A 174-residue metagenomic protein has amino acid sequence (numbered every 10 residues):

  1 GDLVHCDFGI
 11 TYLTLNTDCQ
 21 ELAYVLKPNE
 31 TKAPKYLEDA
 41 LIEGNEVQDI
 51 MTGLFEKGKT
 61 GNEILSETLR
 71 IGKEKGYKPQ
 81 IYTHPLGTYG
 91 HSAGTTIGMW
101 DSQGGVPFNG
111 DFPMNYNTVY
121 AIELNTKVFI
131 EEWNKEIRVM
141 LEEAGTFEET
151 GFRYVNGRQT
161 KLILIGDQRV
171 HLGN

Functional and structural regions predicted by a protein language model:
D2-N174: Active-site neighborhoods and metal-handling regions in enzymes and metal-associated proteins
